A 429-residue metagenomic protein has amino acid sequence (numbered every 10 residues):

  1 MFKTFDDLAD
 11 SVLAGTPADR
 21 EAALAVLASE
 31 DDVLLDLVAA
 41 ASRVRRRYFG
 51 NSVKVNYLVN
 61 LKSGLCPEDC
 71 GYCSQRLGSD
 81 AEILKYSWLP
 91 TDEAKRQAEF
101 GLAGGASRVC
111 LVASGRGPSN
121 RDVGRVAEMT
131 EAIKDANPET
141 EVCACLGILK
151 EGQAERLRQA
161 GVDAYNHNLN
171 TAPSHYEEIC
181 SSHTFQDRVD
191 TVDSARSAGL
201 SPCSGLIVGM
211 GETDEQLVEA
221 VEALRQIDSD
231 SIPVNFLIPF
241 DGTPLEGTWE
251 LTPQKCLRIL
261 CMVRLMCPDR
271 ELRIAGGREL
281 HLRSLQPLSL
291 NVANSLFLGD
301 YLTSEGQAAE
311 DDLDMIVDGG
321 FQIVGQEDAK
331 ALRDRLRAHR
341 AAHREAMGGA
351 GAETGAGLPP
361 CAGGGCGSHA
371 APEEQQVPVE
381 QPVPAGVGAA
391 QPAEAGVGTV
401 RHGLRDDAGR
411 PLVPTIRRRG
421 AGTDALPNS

Functional and structural regions predicted by a protein language model:
M1-D32, R225-S429: Auxiliary Fe-S-binding modules of radical SAM enzymes
T4, D31-L37, S42, E212 (+1 more regions): Zinc-dependent deaminase catalytic domain
G15, A41, C70, L111 (+5 more regions): Conserved, mostly hydrophobic/aromatic
D36-S79, Y86-C110: N-terminal pre-triad scaffold of radical SAM enzymes
S42-R43, E131, C261, P287: Active-site phosphate/pyrophosphate- and oxyanion-stabilizing loops and adjacent acidic/basic residues in soluble
V53-Y57, V109, V142-A144, Y165-H167 (+4 more regions): Hydrophobic faces of well-ordered beta-strands that scaffold small-molecule active sites in alpha/beta enzyme cores
L77-G205, G209-M210, D214-I227: Conserved Radical SAM active-site core
